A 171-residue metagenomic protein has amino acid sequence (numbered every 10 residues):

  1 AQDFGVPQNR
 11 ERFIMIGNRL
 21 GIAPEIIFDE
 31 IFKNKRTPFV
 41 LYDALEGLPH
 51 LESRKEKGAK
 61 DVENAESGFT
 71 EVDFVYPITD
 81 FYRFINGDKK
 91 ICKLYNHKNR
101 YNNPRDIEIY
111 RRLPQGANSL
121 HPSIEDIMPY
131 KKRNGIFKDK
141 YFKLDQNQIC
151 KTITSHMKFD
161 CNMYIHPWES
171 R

Functional and structural regions predicted by a protein language model:
A1-D3: Conserved S-adenosyl-L-methionine
V6-E63: Flexible, glycine-/basic-rich loop-and-beta segments that form/coincide with the SAM-dependent methyltransferase
A65-R171: C-terminal target-recognition/interaction regions appended to catalytic cores
